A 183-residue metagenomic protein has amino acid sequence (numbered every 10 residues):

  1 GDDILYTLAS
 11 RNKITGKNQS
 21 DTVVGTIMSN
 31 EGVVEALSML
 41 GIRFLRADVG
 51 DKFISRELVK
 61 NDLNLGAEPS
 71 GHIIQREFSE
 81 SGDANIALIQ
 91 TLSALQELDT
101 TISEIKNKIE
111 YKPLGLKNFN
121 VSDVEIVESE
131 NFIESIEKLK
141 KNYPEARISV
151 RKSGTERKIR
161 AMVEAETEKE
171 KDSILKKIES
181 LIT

Functional and structural regions predicted by a protein language model:
G1-N12: Cysteine protease catalytic core and zymogen-processing segment of caspase-like enzymes
I14-T183: Phosphate-binding and adjacent anionic-ligand microenvironments
